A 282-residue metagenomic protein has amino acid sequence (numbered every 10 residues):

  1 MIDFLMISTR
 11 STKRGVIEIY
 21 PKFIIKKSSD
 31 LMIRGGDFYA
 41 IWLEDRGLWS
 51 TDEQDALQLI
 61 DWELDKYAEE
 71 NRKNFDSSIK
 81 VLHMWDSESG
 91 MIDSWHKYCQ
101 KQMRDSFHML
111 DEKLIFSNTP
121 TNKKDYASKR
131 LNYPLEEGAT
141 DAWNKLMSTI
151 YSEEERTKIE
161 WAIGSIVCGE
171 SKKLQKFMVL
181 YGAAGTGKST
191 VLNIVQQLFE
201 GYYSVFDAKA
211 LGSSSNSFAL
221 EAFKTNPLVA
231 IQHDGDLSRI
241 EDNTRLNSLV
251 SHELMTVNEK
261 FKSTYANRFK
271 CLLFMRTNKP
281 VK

Functional and structural regions predicted by a protein language model:
M1-Y126: Intein modules and their embedded homing endonuclease domains
L31-D55, F107-L228: P-loop NTPase catalytic core of nucleic-acid-dependent motor ATPases
L59, E63, V191-I194, E241-L249 (+1 more regions): Alpha-helical scaffold elements adjacent to nucleotide-binding pockets in ATP/GTP-utilizing enzyme cores
V179, A230-I231, L273-M275: Structured core elements
E200, N243-Y265: Conserved catalytic/switch belt of AAA+ P-loop NTPases
F218-T225, N258-R276: AAA+/SF3 P-loop NTPase mechanochemical coupling elements
H233-G235: Walker B catalytic acidic pair
P280-K282: Short regulatory helix/loop adjacent to the ATP-binding pocket of P-loop NTPases
